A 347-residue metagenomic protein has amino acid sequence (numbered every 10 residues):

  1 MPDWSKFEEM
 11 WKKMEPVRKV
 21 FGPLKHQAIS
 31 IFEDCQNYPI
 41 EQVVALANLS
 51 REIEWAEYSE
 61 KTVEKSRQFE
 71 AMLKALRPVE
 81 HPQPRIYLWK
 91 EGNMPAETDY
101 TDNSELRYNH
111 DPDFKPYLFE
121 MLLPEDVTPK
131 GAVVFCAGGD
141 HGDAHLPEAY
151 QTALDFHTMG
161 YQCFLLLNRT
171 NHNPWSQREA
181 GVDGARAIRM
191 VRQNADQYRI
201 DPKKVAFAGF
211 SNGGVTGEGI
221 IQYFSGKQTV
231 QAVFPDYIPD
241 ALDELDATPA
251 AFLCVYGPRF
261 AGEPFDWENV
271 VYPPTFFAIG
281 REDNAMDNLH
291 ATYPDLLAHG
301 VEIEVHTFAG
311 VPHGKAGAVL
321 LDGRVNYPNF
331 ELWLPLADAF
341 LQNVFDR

Functional and structural regions predicted by a protein language model:
E8-K12, R18-G22, Y293, H299-R347: C-terminal catalytic histidine-bearing segment of alpha/beta-hydrolase fold enzymes
F32, N48, E54-V127: N-terminal cap/lid segment of alpha/beta-hydrolase-fold proteins
P129-G138: Short beta-strand element of the alpha/beta-hydrolase
H145, N168-R199, V325-N329: Catalytic nucleophile-loop/oxyanion-hole region of alpha/beta-hydrolase and closely related hydrolase-like folds
L146-F164: Short amphipathic alpha-helix adjacent to the substrate-entry channel of hydrolases
R186-V271: Primarily recognizes the serine-hydrolase "nucleophile elbow" in alpha/beta-hydrolase and SGNH/GDSL folds
F277-I279: Short beta-strand/loop motif that positions the catalytic acidic residue of the alpha/beta-hydrolase fold
N284-H290: Conserved alpha/beta-hydrolase "acid-adjacent" motif
